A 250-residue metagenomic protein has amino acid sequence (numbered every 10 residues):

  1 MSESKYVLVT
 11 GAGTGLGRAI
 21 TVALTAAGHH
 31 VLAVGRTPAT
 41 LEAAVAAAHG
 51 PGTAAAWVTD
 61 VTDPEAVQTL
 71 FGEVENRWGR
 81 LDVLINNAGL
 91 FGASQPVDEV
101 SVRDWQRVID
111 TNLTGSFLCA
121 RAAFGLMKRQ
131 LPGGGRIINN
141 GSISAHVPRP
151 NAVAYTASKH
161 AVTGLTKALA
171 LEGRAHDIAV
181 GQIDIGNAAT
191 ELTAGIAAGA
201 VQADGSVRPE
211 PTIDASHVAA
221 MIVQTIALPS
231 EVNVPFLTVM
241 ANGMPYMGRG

Functional and structural regions predicted by a protein language model:
G13-G15: Conserved glycine-rich cofactor-binding loop
A27-A43: Conserved glycine-rich Rossmann-like NAD(P)H-binding loop of the short-chain dehydrogenase/reductase
V58-L70, V102: The beta1-alpha1 cofactor-binding region of Rossmann-like NAD(H)/NADP(H)-dependent oxidoreductases
Q95-V97, D104-I109: Substrate-binding pocket helix/loop in short-chain dehydrogenase/reductase
A120, S158: Active-site helix of classical SDR
S142: Residue(s) in the substrate-gating loop at a strand-loop-helix junction that position the organic substrate next
Q182-I183, V201-G248: C-terminal helical subdomain
